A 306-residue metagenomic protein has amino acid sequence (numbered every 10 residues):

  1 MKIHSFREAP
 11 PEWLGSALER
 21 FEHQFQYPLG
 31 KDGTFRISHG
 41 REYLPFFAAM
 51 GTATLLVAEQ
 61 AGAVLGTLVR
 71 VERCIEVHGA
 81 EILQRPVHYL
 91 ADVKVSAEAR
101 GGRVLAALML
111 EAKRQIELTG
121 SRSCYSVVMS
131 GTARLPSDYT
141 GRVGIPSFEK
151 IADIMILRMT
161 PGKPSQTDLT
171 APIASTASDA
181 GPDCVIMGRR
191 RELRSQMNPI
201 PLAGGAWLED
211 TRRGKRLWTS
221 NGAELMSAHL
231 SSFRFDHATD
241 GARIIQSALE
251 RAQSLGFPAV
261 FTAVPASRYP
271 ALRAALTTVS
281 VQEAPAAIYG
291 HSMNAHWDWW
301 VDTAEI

Functional and structural regions predicted by a protein language model:
M1-G51, L55-E59, V64, Y89 (+3 more regions): Short amphipathic alpha-helix that is part of the acyltransferase structural core
A53, L118-R122, S254-P258: Short, high-confidence coil segments that cap the C-terminus of an alpha-helix and link into the following beta-strand
L55-V57, A63-R73, Y89, P199-T219: Conserved beta-strand in the GNAT
I75-I82: Flexible helix-coil transition and linker loops at the boundaries of alpha-helical arrays
L90-V93, K113, V128-M129: Short, structured motif recognition centered on aromatic/hydrophobic residues
V95, G101-Q115, A238-R251: Conserved acetyl-CoA-binding loop-helix of GNAT-fold acetyltransferases
L105-L110, R114-V127, I151-A152: The feature marks the first
V128-L169, M187-I306: Active-site/acyl-donor-binding loops of N-acyltransferases
